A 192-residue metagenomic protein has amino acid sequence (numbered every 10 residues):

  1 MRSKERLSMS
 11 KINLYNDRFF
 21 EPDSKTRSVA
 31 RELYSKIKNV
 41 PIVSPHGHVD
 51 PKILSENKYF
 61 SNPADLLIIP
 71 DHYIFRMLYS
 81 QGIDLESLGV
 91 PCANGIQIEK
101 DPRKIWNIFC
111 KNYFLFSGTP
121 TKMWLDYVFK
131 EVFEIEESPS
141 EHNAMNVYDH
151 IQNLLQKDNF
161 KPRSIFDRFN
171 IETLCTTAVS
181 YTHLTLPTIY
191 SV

Functional and structural regions predicted by a protein language model:
M1-S8: Short, Lys/Arg-enriched N-terminal segments with co-localized hydrophobic residues within the first ~10-30 amino acids
S10-A93: An N-terminal structural lobe/cap that precedes and organizes the functional/catalytic core across diverse proteins
K38, P63-Y181: Alpha-helical scaffold segments that flank or form the walls of functional sites
I53, T188-I189: A very general structural signal that marks isolated residues within well-ordered alpha-helical segments
T182-T188: Conserved small/polar residues in nucleotide/adenosyl-binding loops
